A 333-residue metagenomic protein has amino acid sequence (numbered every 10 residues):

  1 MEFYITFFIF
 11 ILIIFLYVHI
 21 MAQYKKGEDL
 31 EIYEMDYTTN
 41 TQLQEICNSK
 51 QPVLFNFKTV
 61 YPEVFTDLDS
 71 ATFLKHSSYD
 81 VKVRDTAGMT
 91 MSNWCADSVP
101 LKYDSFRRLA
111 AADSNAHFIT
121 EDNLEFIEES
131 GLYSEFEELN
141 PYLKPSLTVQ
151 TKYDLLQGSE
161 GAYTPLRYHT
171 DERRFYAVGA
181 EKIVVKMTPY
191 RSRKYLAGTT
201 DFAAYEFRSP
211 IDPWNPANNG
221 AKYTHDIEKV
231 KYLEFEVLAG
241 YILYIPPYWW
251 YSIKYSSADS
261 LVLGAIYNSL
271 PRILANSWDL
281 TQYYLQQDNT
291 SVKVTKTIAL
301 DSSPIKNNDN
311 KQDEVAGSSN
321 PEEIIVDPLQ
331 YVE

Functional and structural regions predicted by a protein language model:
M1-I242, S252-E333: N-terminal accessory scaffold of Fe(II)-dependent oxygenases
